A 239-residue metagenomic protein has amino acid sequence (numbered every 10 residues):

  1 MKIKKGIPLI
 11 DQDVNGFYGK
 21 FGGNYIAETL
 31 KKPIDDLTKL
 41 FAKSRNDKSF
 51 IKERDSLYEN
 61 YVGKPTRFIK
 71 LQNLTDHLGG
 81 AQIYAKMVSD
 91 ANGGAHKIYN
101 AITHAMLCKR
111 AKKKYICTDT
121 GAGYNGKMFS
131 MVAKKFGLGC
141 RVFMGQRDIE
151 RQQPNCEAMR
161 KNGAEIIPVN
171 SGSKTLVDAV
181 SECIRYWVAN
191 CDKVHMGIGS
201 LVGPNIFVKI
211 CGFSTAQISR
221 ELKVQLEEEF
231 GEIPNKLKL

Functional and structural regions predicted by a protein language model:
M1-L239: PLP-dependent amino-acid enzyme catalytic core
